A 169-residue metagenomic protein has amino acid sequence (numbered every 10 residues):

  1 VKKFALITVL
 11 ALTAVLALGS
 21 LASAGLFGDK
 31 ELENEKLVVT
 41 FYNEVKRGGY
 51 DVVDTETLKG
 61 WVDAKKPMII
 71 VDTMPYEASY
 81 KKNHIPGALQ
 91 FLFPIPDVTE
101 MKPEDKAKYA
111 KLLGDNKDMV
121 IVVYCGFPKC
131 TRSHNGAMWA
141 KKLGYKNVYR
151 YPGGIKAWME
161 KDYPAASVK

Functional and structural regions predicted by a protein language model:
V1-L10: Bacterial N-terminal signal peptides that target proteins for export
L12, L18-K82, K169: Flexible, polar/low-complexity N-terminal or interdomain linker segments that lie immediately upstream of folded
Y42-G49, P94-T99, Y124-P128: Second-shell loop/turn segments in exported
V62-K65, K82-I85, L113-D118, T131: Extracellular/periplasmic catalytic domains that process cell-envelope and extracellular macromolecules
V62-K66, E77, L92-I95, L113 (+2 more regions): Sec/Tat-exported extracytoplasmic proteins
T73-A107, V120-V122: Mid-length scaffold segments of soluble, non-membrane domains
G87-L89, A165-K169: Short, hinge-like loop/turn segments at secondary-structure boundaries
E104-W158: Catalytic cysteine-centered active loop of the rhodanese-like fold, especially the PTP/DSP P-loop
